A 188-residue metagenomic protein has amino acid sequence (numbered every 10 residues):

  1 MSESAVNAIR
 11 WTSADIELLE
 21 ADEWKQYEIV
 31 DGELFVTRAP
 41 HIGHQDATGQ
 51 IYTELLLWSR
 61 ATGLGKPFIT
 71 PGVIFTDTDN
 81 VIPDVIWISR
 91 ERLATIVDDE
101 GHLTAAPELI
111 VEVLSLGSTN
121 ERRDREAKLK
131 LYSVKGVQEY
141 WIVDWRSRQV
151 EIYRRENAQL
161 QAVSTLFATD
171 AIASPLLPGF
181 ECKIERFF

Functional and structural regions predicted by a protein language model:
M1-F188: Gly/Pro/Ser/Thr-rich low-complexity, intrinsically disordered segments predominantly at protein N-termini
